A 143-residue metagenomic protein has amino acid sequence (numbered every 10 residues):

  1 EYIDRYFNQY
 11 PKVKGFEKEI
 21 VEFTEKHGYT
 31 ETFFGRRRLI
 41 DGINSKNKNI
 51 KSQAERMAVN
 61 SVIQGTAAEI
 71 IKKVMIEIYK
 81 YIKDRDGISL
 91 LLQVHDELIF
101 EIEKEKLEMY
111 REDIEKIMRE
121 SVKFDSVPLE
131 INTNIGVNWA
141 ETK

Functional and structural regions predicted by a protein language model:
E1-K143: Conserved catalytic core of nucleotide polymerization and phosphodiester-bond processing enzymes
